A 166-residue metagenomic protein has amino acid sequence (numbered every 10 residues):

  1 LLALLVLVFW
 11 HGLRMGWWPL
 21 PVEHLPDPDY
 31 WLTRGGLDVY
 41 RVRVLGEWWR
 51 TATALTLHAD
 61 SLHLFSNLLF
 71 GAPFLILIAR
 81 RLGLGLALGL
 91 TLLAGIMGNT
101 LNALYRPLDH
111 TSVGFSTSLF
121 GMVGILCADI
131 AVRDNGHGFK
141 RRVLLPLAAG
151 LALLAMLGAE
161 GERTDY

Functional and structural regions predicted by a protein language model:
L1-Y166: A detector for small-residue-rich transmembrane helices and their helix-helix packing motifs
